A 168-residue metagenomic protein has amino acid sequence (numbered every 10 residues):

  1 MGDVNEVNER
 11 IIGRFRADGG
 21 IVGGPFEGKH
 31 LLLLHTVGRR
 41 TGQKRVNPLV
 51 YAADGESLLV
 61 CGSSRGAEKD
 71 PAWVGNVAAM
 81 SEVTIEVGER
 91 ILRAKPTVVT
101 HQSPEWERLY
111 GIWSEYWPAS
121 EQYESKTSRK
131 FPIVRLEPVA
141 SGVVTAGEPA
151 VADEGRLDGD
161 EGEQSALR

Functional and structural regions predicted by a protein language model:
M1-E27: Extreme N-terminal tail/first-helix region
R16-A17, A53, A166-R168: Feature 926 captures the class I aminoacyl-tRNA synthetase adenylation module centered on the KMSKS loop
R16-D18, K29-L34, W117: Short Pro/Gly-enriched beta-strand edge/turn motifs at strand-loop
E27-K29, R129: Short gly/pro-enriched beta-turn/loop segments at secondary-structure junctions
K29-R65: Short beta-strand segments
L33-H35, T84, R135: Residue-level detector of beta-strand face positions
S64-S120, K126-K130, P138-V139: Short, structured beta-strand-loop surface elements
Q122-R168: C-terminal edge-of-domain segments
